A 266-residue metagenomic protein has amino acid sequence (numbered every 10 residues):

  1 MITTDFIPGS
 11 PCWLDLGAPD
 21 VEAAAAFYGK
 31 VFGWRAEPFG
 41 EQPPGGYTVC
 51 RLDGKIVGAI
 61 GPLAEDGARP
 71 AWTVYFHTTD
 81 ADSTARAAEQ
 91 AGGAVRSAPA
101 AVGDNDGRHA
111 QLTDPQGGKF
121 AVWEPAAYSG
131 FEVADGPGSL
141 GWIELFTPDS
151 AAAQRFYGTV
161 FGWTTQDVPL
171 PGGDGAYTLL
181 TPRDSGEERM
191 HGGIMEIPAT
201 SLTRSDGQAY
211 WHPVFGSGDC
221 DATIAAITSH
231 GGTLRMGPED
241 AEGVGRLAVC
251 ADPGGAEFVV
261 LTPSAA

Functional and structural regions predicted by a protein language model:
M1-I2, R35, G61-P62: Short secondary-structure capping/turn segments at boundaries of alpha-helices and beta-strands
M1-I7, G92-G141, L145, Q166-E187 (+4 more regions): Vicinal oxygen chelate
T4-K55, Q90, A98-G107, L145-R189 (+2 more regions): Core segments of cupin and vicinal oxygen chelate
S10-P19, Y47-V49, L63-A87, R108-T113 (+3 more regions): Vicinal oxygen chelate
A24-A26, I60, T84-R86, A153 (+3 more regions): Short acidic, gly/pro-rich beta-turn/loop elements at beta-sheet edges and active-site/ligand-binding grooves
G33, K55-G58, T78-T79, V95 (+5 more regions): Short, low-complexity, polar/charged sequence segments that are solvent-exposed and flexible
F39-A134: Active-site-adjacent scaffolding segments
G58-G61, E188-M195: Short amphipathic beta-strand/extended segments with alternating polar/hydrophobic composition
